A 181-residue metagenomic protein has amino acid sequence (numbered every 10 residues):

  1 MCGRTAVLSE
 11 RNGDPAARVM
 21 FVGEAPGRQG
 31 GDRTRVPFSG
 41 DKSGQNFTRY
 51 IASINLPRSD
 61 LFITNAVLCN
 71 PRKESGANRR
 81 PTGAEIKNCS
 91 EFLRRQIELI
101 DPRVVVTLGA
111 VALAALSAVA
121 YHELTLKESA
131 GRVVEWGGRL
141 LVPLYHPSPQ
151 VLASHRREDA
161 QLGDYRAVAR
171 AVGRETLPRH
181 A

Functional and structural regions predicted by a protein language model:
M1-H180: A polyanion-binding, active-site-adjacent surface
